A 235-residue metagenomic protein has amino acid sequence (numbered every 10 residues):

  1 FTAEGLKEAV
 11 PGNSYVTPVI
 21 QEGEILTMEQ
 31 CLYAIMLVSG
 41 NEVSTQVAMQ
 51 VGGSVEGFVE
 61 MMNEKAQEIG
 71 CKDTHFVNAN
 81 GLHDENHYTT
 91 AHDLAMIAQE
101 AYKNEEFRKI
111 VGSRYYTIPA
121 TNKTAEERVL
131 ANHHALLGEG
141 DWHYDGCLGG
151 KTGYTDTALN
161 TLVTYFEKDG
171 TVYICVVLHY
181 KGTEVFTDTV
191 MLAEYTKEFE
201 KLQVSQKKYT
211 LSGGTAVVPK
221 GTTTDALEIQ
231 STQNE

Functional and structural regions predicted by a protein language model:
F1-H92, A101-Y102, K168: Active-site-adjacent loops and short helices of periplasmic peptidoglycan-processing enzymes
C71-K72, H83-E235: Domain-terminus/edge residues, biased toward the C-terminal soluble/receptor-binding domains of extracytoplasmic
